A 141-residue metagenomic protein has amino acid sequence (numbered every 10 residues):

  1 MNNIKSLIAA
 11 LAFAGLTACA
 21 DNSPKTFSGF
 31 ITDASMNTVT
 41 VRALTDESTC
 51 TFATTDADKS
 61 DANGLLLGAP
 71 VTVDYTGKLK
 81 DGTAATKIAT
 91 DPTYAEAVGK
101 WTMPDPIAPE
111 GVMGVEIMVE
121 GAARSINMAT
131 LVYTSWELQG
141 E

Functional and structural regions predicted by a protein language model:
N2-A10: Sec-dependent signal peptide recognition, specifically the positively charged N-region followed immediately by
G15-A18: C-terminal motif of bacterial Sec signal peptides marking the signal peptidase cleavage site
D21-N37, G99: Structural detector for short beta-strands of small beta-barrel domains
D46-D56: A short macromolecule-binding patch
D58-V73: Short nucleic-acid-contacting surface segments enriched for D/E, G, S/T with interspersed K/R
T76-T93: OB-fold/S1-family single-stranded nucleic acid-binding modules
Y94-G111: Tryptophan-anchored aromatic micro-motifs
I107-E141: N-terminal glycine/threonine-rich, aromatic-flanked beta-hairpin/loop signature
